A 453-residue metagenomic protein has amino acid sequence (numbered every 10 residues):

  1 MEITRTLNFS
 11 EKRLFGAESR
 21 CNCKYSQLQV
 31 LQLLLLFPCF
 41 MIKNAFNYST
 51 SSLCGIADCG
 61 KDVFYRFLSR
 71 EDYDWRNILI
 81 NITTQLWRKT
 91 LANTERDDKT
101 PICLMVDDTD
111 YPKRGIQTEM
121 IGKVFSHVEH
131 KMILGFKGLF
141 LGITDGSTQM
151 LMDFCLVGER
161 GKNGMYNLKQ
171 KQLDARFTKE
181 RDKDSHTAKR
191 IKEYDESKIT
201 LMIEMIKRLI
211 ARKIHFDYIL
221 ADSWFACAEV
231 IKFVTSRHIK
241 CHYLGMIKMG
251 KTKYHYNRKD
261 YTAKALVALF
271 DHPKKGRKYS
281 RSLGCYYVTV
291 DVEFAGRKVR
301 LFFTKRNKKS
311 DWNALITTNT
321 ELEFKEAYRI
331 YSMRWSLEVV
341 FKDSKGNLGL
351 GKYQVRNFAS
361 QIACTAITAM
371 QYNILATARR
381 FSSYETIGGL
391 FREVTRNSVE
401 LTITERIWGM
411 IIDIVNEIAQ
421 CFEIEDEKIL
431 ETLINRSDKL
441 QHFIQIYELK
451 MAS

Functional and structural regions predicted by a protein language model:
M1-S69, W75-R76: Gly/serine-rich nucleotide phosphate-binding loop at the start of the catalytic core of nucleotide/ADP-ribose-handling
M1-Y25, F37, G55, G158 (+8 more regions): A short, flexible helix-boundary coil/loop motif
M41, A57, D62-E71, V128-F216 (+1 more regions): Electropositive, glycine- and tryptophan-enriched low-complexity nucleic-acid-binding patches
R70-Q172, Y286: Active-site-proximal, Lys/Arg-enriched surface segment that forms a nucleic-acid-binding/basic interface patch
T100, V106-D110, F324-V355: Short amphipathic alpha-helical "interface-anchor" segments enriched in bulky aromatics
P101, A211, I231-H242, Y261: Short, surface-exposed basic-aromatic patches at helix termini and helix-loop junctions that form
L220-C227, M249-K251: Acidic, metal-coordinating catalytic cores used for nucleic-acid/nucleotide bond scission and strand-transfer chemistry
I239-T252: Acidic, His- and aromatic-enriched active-site or binding-groove loops in soluble protein domains that engage sugars
